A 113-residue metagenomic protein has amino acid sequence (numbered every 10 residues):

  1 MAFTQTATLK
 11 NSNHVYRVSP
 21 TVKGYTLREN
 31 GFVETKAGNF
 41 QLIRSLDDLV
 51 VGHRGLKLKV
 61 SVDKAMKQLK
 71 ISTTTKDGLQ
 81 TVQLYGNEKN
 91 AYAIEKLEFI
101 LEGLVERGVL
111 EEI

Functional and structural regions predicted by a protein language model:
M1-A7, V33-V50, F99-R107: Charged, low-complexity, helix/coiled-coil-prone segments
M1-N30, I113: Terminal, regulation- and interaction-focused segments at domain boundaries
T4, L9, S19, A37 (+2 more regions): Residue-level signal for well-ordered alpha-helical segments
T6-K10, I43, R54, Q80-N87: A near-ubiquitous, low-amplitude feature marking generic local secondary-structure context
N11-N13, N30, N39, N87-N90: Detector for Asparagine
T21-M66: Ser/Thr-rich, low-complexity intrinsically disordered terminal regions
S61-I113: C-terminal basic regulatory modules in eukaryotic proteins
